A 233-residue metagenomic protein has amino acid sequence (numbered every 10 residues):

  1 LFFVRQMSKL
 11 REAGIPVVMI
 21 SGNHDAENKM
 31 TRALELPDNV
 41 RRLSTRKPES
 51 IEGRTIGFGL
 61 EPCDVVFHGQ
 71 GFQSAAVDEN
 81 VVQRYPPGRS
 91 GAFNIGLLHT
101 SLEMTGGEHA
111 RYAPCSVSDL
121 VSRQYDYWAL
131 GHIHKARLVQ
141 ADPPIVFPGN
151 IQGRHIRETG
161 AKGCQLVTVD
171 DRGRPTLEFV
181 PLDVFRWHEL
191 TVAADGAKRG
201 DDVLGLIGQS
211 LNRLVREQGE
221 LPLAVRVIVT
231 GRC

Functional and structural regions predicted by a protein language model:
L1, L223-C233: Short, glycine-/small-residue-enriched flexible loop/hinge segments at domain edges that mediate gating
L1-T176: His/Asp/Glu-rich metal-coordinating catalytic cores of metallo-dependent phosphodiesterases/hydrolases acting on
S101, L120, A193-A197, T230-R232: Short strand-loop junctions, especially beta-strand C-caps/beta-turns that link beta-sheets to coils or alpha-helices
A141-R226: A conserved active-site cap/scaffold subdomain adjacent to cofactor or substrate pockets
